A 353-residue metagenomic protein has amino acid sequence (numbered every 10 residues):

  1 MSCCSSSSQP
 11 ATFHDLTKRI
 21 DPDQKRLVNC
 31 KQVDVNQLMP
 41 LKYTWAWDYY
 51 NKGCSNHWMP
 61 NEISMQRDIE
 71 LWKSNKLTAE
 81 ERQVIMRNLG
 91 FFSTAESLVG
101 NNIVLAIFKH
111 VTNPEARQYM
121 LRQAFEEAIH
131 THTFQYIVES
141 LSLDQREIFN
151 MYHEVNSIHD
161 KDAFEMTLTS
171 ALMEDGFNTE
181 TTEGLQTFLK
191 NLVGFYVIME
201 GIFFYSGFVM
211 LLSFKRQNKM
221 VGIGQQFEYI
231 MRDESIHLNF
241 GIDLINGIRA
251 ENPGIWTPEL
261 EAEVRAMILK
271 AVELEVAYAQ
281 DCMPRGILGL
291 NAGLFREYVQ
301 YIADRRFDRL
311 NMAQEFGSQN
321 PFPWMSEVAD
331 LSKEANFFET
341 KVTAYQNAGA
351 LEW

Functional and structural regions predicted by a protein language model:
M1-S8: Histidine-centered metal-binding segments
S8-A11, C30-V33, M86, S235: N-terminal functional modules and adjacent low-complexity/disordered segments of proteins
A11-F13, P114: A short alpha-helix capping/helix-coil boundary motif
F13-S55, M59-S64: Amphipathic alpha-helical packing elements
G53-N61, M65-W353: Non-heme di-metal
